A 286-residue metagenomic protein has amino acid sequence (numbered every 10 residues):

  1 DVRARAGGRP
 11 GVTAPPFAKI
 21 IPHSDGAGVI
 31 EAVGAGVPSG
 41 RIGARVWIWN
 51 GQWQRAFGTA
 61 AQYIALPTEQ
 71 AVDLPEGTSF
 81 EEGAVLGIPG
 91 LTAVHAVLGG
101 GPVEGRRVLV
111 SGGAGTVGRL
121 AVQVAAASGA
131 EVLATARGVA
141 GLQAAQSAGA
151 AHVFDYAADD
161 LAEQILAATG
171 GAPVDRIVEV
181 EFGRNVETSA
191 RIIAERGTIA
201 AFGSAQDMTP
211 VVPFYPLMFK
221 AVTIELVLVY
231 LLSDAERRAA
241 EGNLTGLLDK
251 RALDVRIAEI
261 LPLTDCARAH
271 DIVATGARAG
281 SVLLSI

Functional and structural regions predicted by a protein language model:
A6-Q52: Glycine-rich beta-strand-centered segment in the early N-terminal region that forms part of a ligand/cofactor-binding
P15, S39, W47-G112: NAD(P)H dinucleotide-binding glycine-rich loop of Rossmann-like/cofactor-binding domains, especially the beta1-alpha1
I42, A84-A158: Mid-domain Rossmann-like dinucleotide-binding core that forms the NAD(H)/NADP(H) cofactor-binding site
R45, R107, E131, G197-T198 (+1 more regions): Short glycine-centered segments of the SAM/dcSAM-binding site in methyltransferase folds
G112-G113, E181, S204: NAD(P)H cofactor-binding loop motif with strongest signal on the N-terminal glycine-rich segment
D160-G171: Short amphipathic alpha-helix with an adjacent loop that forms part of the alpha/beta core around
R184-A252, I286: Glycine-rich phosphate-binding loop and adjacent beta-alpha segment of Rossmann(oid) nucleotide-cofactor-binding
A235-I286: C-terminal hydrophobic helical "lid"/dimerization subdomain of Rossmann-like NAD(P)H-dependent oxidoreductases
